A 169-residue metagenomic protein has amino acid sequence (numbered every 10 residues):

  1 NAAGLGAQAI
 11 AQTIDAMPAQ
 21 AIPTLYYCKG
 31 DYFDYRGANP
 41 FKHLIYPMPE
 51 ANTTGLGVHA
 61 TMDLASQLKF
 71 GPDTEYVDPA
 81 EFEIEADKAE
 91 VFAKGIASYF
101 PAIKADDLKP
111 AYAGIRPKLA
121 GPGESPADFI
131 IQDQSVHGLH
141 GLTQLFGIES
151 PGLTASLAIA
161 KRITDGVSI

Functional and structural regions predicted by a protein language model:
N1-L139: Active-site substrate-recognition segment that forms the wall of the catalytic cavity or substrate channel
S125-I169: C-terminal lid/capping helical subdomain adjacent to the catalytic/cofactor pocket in oxidative enzymes
